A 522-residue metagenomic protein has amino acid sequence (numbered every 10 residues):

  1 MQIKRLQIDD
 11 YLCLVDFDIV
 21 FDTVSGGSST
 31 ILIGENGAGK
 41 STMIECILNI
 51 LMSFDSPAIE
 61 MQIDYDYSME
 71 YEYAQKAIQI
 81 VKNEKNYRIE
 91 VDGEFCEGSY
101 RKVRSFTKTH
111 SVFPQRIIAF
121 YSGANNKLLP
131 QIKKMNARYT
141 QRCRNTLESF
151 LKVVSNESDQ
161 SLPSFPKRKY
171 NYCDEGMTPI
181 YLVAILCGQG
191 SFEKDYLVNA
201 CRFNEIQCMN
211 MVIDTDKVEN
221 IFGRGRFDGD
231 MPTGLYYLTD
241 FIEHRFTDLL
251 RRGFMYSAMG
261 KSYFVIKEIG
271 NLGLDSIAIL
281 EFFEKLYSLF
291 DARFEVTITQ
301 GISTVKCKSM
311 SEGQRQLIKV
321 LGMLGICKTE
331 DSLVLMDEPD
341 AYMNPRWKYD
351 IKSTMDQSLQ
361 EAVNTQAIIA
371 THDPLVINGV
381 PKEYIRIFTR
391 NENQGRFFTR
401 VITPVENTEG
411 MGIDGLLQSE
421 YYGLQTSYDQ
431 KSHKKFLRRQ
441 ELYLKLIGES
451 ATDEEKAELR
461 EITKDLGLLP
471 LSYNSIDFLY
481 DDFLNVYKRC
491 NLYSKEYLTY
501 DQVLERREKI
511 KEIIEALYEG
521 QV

Functional and structural regions predicted by a protein language model:
M1, V24-G26, R101-R104, T109-I118 (+5 more regions): Acidic, Mg2+-coordinating catalytic modules of nucleic-acid enzymes
M1-A58, D66-E70, A278, F282-S427: Switch/communication elements of ASCE P-loop NTPase nucleotide-binding domains
V24, N156, I180-R315, L321-L333 (+1 more regions): Extended helical coiled-coil dimerization/tether regions that scaffold and oligomerize large DNA-maintenance assemblies
I31, I118-A119: ABC nucleotide-binding domain signature
I44-S99: Conserved P-loop NTP-binding catalytic core
D55-S56, G98-T107, T371: Short alpha-helical segments and helix-capping/turn motifs at coil-helix boundaries
V81-N83, R88-D92, T389-N391, L442 (+1 more regions): Short beta-strand segments and strand-loop junctions that repeat across beta-rich extracellular domains
G93-R104, R315-V320: A Trp-anchored, charged/polar loop motif used as the substrate-binding/catalytic surface of acyl/ester-handling
